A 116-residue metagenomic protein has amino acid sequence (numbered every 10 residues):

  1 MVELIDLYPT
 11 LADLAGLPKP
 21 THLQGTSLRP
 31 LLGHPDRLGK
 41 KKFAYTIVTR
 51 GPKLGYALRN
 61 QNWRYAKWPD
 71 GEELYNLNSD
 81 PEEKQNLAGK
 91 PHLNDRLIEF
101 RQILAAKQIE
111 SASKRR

Functional and structural regions predicted by a protein language model:
E3-Y8, A12-L77, D95, K107-R116: C-terminal cap/loop subdomain of S1 sulfatases and analogous C-terminal strand-loop tails that border
D80: Intrinsically disordered, low-complexity polar regions and short flexible loop motifs
E83-L87: Carboxylate-dense, calcium-coordinating segments in secreted/extracellular and ER-lumen proteins
R96-F100: Short amphipathic alpha-helical coupling segments at ligand-binding clamshell hinges and other catalytic/signaling
